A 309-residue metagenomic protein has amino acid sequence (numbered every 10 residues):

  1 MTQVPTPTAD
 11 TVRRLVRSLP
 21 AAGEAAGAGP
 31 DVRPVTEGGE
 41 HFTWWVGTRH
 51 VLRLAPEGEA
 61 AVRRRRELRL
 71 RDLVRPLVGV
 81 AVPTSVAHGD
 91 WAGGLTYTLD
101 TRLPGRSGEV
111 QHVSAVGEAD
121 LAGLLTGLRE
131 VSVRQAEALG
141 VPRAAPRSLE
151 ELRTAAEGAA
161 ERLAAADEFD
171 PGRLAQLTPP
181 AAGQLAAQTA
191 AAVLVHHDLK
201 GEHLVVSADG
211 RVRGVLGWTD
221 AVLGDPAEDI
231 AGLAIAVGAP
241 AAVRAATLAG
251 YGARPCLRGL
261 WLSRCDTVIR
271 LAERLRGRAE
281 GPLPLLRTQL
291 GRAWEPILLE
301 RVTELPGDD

Functional and structural regions predicted by a protein language model:
P5-A28, D90-W91, P104, S114-A115 (+5 more regions): An alpha-helical support segment within catalytic cores of ATP-dependent transferases
E24, R75-V80, D167-E168, P240: Short helix-capping segments at alpha-helix termini
P30-S148, A164: ATP-binding pocket architecture of kinase catalytic cores
G47, L95, A190-A192, R211: Conserved catalytic motifs of the protein kinase core domain
E59, A192-V195, K200-C256, L260: Active-site Asp-x-Gly
R64, G117-L121, L174, R264 (+1 more regions): Hydrophobic packing residues in well-ordered alpha-helices of helical domains and bundles
W91-G93, D209-R211, R264: Short strand-connecting beta-turns/loops that link adjacent beta-strands
G108, A231-D309: Helix-rich C-terminal or lid/interface subdomains of diverse kinases
